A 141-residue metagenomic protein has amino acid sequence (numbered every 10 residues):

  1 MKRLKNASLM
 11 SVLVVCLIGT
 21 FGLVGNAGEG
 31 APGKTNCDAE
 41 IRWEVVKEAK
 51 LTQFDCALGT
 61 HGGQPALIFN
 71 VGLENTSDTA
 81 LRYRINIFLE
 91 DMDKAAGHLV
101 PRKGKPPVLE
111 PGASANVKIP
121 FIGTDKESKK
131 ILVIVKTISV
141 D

Functional and structural regions predicted by a protein language model:
K2-V12: Bacterial N-terminal signal peptides that target proteins for export
S11-T20: Bacterial N-terminal signal peptides
A27-A66: Transition segment at domain starts
C37, I122-D141: Terminal connector regions
G63-N70, A115: Short, solvent-exposed loop/turn segments enriched in Ser/Thr/Gly
L73-S77: Asparagine-centered strand-capping/turn motif at beta-strand->loop junctions
T79-K94: Short acidic, flexible loop segments centered on an aromatic residue
L99-K130: Short, solvent-exposed, Trp/other aromatic-anchored flexible loops in extracytoplasmic proteins
